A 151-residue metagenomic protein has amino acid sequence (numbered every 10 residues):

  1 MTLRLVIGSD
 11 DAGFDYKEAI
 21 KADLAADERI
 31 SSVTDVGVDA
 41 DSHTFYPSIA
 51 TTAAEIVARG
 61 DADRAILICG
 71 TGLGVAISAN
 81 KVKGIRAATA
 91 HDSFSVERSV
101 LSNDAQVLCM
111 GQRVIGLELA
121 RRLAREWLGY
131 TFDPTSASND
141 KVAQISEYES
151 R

Functional and structural regions predicted by a protein language model:
T2-D15, S93-R151: C-terminal binding/interaction regions
R4-L5, A62-A65, G84-R86: Short active-site oxyanion
G8, V33-V36, A65-C69: Short, conserved beta-strand edge motifs with alternating hydrophobic and charged residues
D15-A26: Short, solvent-exposed amphipathic alpha-helices that sit in or adjacent to ligand/effector-binding or catalytic
K17-A19, T44-S48, I77-N80, A120: Short, well-ordered secondary-structure micro-motifs
S31-H43: A short beta-strand-loop structural module common to alpha/beta enzyme folds
S48-L67: Short, structured active-site "lid" loops
L67-R113: Mid-chain, well-packed structural core segment of small domains
